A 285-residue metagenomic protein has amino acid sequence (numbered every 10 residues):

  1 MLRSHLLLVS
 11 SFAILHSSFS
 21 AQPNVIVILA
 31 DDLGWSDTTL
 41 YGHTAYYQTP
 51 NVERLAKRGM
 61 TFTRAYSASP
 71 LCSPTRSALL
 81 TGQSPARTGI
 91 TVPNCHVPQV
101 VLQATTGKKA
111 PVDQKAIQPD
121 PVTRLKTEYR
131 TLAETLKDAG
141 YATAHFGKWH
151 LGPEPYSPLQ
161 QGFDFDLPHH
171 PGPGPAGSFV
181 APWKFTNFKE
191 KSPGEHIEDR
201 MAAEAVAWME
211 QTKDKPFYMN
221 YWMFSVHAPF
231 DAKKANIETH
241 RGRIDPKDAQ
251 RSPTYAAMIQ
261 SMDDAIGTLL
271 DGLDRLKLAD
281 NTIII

Functional and structural regions predicted by a protein language model:
M1-A21: Short, basic, low-complexity termini and linkers enriched in Ser/Thr/Gly/Pro that act as targeting/leader peptides
F19-I285: Formylglycine-dependent sulfatase
